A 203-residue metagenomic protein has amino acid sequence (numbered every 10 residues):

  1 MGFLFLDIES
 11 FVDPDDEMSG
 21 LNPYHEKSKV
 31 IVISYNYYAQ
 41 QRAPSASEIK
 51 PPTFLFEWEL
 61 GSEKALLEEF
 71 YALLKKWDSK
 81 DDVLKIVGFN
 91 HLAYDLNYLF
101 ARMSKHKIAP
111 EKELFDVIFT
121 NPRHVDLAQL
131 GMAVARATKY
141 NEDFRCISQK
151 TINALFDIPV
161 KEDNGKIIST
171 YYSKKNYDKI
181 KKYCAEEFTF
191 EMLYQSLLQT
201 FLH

Functional and structural regions predicted by a protein language model:
M1-R102: Conserved non-catalytic scaffold segment of RNase H-like nuclease domains
I31, K80-K181, E186-H203: Metal-dependent phosphoesterase core characteristic of DEDDh/y 3'-5' exonuclease domains
